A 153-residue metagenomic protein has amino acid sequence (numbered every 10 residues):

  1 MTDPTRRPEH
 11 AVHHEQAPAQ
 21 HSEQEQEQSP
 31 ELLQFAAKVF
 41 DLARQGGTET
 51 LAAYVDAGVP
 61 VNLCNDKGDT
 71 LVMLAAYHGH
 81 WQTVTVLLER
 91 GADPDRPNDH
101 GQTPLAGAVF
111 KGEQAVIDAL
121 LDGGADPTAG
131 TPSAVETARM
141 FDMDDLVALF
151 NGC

Functional and structural regions predicted by a protein language model:
M1-A57: Intrinsically disordered, low-complexity regulatory segments in ankyrin-centric signaling systems
T50, Q82-T83, A115-V116, D145-L146: Conserved ankyrin/ankyrin-like repeat signature
